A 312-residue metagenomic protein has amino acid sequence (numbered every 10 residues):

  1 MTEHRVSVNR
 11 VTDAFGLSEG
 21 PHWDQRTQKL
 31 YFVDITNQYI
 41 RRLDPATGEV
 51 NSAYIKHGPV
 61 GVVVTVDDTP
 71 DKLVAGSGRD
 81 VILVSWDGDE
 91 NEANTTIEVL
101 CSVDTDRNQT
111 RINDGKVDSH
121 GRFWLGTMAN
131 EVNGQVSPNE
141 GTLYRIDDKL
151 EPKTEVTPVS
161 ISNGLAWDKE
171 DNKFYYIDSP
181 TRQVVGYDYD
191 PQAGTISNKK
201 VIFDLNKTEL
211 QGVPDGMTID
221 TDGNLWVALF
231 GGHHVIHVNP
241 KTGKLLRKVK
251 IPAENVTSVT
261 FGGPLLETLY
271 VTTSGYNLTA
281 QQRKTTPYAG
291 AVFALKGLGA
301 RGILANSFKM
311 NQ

Functional and structural regions predicted by a protein language model:
V6-T12, G48-Y54, E98-T105, L150-T157 (+2 more regions): A short beta-strand motif characteristic of beta-propeller blades
D13-T27, K56-G76, D104-R122, E140 (+3 more regions): Beta-rich, blade/repeat-based domains predominating in secreted/periplasmic proteins but also intracellular
A14, Q25, L30-T36, L73-R79 (+4 more regions): Conserved beta-strand positions in repeat-built beta-propeller and related beta-rich domains
R26-I55, G78-L83: Beta-propeller domains
Y39-R41, D80-I82, G134, G141-Y144 (+3 more regions): A short loop-to-beta-strand structural motif that recurs across blades of beta-propeller domains
V84-E92, Y187-T195, P240, K296-G302: Short loop/turn segments immediately following beta-strands, especially the blade-tip and inter-blade linker loops
R182-Q183, D204-K244: Loop/turn-rich, solvent-exposed surfaces of beta-rich toroidal or solenoidal domains
T260-Q312: Blade-level signature of beta-propeller repeat domains, shared across WD40, Kelch, NHL, RCC1 and BNR/Asp-box propellers
